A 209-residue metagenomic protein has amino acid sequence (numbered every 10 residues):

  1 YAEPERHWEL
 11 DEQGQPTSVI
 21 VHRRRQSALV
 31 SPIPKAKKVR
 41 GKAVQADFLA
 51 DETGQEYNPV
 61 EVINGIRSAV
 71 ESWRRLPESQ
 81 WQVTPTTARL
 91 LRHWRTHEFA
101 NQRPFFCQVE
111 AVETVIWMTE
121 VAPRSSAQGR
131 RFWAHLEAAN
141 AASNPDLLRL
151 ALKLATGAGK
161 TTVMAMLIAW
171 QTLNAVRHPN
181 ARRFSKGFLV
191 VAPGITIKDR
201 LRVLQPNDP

Functional and structural regions predicted by a protein language model:
Y1-P209: RecA-like P-loop NTPase motor core of helicase/translocase proteins
